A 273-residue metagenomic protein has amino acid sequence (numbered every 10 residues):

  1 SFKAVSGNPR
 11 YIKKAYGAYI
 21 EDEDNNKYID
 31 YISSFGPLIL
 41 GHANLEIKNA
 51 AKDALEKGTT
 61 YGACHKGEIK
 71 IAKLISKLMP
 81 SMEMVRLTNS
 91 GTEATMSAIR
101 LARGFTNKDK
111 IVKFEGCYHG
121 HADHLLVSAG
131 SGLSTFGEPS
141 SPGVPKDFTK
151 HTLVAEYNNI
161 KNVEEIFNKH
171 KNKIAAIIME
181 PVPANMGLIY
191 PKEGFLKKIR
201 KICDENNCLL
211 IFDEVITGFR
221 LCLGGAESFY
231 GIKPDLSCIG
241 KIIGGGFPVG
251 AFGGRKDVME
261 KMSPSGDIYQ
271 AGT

Functional and structural regions predicted by a protein language model:
S1-T273: Conserved N-terminal phosphate-binding loop of PLP-dependent enzymes in the Aspartate aminotransferase
